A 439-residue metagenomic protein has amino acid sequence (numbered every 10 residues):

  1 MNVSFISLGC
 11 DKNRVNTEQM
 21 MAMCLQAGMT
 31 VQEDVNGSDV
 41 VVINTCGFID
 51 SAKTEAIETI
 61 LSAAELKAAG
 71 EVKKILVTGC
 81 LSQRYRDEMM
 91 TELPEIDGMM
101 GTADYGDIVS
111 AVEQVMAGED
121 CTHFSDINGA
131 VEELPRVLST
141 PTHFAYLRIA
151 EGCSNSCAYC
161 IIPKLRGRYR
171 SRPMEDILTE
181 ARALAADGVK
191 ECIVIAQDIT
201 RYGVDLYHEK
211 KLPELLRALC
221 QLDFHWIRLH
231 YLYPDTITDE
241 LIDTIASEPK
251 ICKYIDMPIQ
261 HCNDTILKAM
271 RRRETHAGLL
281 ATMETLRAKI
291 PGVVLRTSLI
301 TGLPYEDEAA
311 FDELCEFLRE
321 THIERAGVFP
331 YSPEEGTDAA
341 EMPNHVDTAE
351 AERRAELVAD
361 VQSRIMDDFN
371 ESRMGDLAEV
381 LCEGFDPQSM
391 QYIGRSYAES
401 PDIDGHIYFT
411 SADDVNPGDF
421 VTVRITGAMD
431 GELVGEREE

Functional and structural regions predicted by a protein language model:
M1-Y202, E240, I255, H276-T285 (+5 more regions): Proteins enriched for Cys/Gly/acidic motifs involved in redox and nucleic-acid/cofactor modification
V3, V40-V41, A145, C192 (+7 more regions): Conserved beta-strand core positions
G47-F48, R166-G167, L206-E209, K268-E274 (+1 more regions): Short glycine-enriched, charge-decorated loop/helix-capping segments at active-site entrances that position
I75-G79, R84, A186-A309, R319: Conserved SAM/AdoMet-binding glycine-rich loop
T91-G106, P213-F224, S247-Y254, E313-R325 (+2 more regions): Structural recognition of alpha->loop->beta junctions
I177, V194, L229, M257 (+6 more regions): Conserved, mostly hydrophobic/aromatic
A196, Y231, I259-H261, T297-T301 (+6 more regions): Active-site proximal loops enriched in glycine and acidic residues that flank catalytic Cys/His/Asp and coordinate
E341-E439: Terminal RNA-binding accessory module
